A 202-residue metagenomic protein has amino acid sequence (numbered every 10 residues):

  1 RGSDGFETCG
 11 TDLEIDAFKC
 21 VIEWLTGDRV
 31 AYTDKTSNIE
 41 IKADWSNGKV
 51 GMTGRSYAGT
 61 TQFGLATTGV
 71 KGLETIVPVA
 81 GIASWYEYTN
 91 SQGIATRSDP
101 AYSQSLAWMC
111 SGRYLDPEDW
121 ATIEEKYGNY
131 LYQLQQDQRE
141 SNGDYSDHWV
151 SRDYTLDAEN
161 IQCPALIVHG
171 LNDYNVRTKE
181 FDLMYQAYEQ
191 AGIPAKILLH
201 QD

Functional and structural regions predicted by a protein language model:
R1, Y57-G59, A83-W85, N172-Y174 (+1 more regions): Solvent-exposed loop/turn segments at secondary-structure junctions within structured extracellular/periplasmic domains
R1-T11: Serine-hydrolase catalytic machinery in alpha/beta-hydrolase-like enzymes
T11, I15, V21-G27, A31-W45 (+2 more regions): Accessory cap/linker subdomain of secreted extracellular hydrolases
K49, T75, P164, P194-K196: Proline-centered loop/turn at the N-terminus of a beta-strand
A66-V70, L183-A191: Short, surface-exposed basic-aromatic patches at helix termini and helix-loop junctions that form
I161, I167-H169, D173: Short beta-strand/loop motif that positions the catalytic acidic residue of the alpha/beta-hydrolase fold
Y174-D182: Conserved alpha/beta-hydrolase "acid-adjacent" motif
Y188-D202: Catalytic histidine neighborhood in serine/cysteine hydrolases with alpha/beta-hydrolase-type architecture
